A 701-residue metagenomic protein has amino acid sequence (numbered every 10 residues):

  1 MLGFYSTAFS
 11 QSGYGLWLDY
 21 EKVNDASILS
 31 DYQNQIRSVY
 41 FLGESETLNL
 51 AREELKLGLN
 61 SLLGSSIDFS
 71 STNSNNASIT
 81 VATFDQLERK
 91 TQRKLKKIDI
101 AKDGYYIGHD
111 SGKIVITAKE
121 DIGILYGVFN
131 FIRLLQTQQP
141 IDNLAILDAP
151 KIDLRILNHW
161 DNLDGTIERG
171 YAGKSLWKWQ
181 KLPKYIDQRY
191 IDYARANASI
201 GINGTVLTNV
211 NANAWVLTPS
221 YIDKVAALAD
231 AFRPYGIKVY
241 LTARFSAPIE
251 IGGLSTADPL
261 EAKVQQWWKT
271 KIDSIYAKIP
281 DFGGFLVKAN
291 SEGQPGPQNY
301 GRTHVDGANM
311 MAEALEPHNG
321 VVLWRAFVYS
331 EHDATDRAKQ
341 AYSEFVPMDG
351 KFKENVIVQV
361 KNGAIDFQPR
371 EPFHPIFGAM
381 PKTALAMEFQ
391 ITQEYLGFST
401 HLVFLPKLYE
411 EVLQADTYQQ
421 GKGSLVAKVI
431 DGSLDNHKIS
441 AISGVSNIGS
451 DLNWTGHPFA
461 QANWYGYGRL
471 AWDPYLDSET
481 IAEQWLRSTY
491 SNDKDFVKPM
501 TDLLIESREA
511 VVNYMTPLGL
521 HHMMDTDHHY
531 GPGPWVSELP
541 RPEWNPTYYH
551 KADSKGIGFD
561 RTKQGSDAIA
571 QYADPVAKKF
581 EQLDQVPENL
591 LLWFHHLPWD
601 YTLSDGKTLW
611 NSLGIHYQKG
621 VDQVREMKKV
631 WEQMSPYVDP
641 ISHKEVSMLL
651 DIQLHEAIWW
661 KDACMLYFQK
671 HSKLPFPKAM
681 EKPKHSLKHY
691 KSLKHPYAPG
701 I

Functional and structural regions predicted by a protein language model:
M1-F4: Bacterial N-terminal signal peptides
A8-S111, I141-A145: Acidic, contiguous N-terminal accessory segments
Y32-Q33, N73, G108-D110, A149-K151 (+3 more regions): Extracellular/periplasmic catalytic domains that process cell-envelope and extracellular macromolecules
Y40-E46, T80-Q86, T117-K119, D161 (+3 more regions): Structural motif
E44-E54, G58, R93-L286, E316: Feature activates predominantly on carbohydrate-active enzymes
K90, I124-G127, T166-E168, F367-P369 (+1 more regions): Short helix/loop capping segments that flank catalytic or ligand/cofactor-binding pockets
K181, G253-E483, D493: Catalytic-core regions of glycoside hydrolase
S424-I701: Catalytic domains of carbohydrate-active enzymes that cleave complex glycans
